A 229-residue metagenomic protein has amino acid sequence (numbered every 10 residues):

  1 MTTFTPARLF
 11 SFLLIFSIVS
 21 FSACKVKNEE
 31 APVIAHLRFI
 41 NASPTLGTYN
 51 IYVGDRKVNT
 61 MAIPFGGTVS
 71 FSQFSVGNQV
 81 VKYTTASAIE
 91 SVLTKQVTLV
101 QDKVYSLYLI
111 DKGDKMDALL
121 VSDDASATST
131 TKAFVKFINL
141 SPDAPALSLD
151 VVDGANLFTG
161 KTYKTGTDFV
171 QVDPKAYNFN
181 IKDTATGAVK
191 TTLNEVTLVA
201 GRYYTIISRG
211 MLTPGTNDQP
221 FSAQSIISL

Functional and structural regions predicted by a protein language model:
M1-S11: Bacterial N-terminal signal peptides that target proteins for export
T5, C24-L229: Intrinsically disordered, low-complexity polar regions and short flexible loop motifs
F10-I18: Hydrophobic helical h-region of N-terminal Sec-dependent signal peptides in bacterial secretory/periplasmic proteins
V19-A23: C-terminal motif of bacterial Sec signal peptides marking the signal peptidase cleavage site
